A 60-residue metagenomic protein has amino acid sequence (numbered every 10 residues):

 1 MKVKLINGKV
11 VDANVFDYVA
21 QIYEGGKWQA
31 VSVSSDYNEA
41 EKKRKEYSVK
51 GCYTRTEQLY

Functional and structural regions predicted by a protein language model:
M1-Q21, E41, V49, Y53-Y60: Short N-terminal "domain-start" leader segments that mark the transition from disordered tails or signal peptides into
K27-W28: Tryptophan-centered short beta-strand motifs
S32-S34: Short hydrophobic alpha-helix segments
Y37-K45: Low-complexity, intrinsically disordered Gly/Pro/Thr-rich segments
